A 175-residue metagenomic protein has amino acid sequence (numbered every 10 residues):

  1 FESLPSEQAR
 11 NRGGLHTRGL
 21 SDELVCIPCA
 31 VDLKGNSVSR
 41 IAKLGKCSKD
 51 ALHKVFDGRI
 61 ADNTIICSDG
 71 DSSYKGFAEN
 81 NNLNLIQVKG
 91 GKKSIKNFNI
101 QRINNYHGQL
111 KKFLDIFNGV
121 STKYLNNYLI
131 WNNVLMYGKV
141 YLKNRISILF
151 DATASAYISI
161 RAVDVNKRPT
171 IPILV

Functional and structural regions predicted by a protein language model:
F1-V175: Residue-level recognition of single "structural anchor" positions that define or cap local secondary structure
